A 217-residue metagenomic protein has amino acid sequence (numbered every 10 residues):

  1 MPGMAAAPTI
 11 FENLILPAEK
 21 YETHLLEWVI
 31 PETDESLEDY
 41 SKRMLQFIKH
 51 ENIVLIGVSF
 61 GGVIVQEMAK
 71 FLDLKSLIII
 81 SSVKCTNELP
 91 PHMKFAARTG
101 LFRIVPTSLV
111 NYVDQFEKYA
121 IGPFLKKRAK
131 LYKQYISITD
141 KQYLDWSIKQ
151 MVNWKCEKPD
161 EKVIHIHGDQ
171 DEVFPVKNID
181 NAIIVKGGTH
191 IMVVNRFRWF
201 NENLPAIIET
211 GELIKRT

Functional and structural regions predicted by a protein language model:
M1-E32: Conserved HGGG/HGGXW glycine-rich cap/lid loop of the alpha/beta-hydrolase fold
E22-H24, E38-I53: Conserved acidic catalytic loop of the alpha/beta-hydrolase fold
L26-W28, I183-G188, V194-N195: Short glycine-rich catalytic loops that host catalytic nucleophiles or stabilize transition states across multiple
D34-E35, G188-N203: Catalytic histidine-centered segment of alpha/beta-hydrolase-like enzymes
I56-V65: Gly/Ala-rich beta-loop-alpha elbow adjacent to hydrolase catalytic centers
D73-T107: Flexible "cap/lid" loop of the alpha/beta hydrolase fold
S108-K155: Conserved alpha/beta-hydrolase catalytic His-Asp/Glu region
H165-H167, D171: Short beta-strand/loop motif that positions the catalytic acidic residue of the alpha/beta-hydrolase fold
